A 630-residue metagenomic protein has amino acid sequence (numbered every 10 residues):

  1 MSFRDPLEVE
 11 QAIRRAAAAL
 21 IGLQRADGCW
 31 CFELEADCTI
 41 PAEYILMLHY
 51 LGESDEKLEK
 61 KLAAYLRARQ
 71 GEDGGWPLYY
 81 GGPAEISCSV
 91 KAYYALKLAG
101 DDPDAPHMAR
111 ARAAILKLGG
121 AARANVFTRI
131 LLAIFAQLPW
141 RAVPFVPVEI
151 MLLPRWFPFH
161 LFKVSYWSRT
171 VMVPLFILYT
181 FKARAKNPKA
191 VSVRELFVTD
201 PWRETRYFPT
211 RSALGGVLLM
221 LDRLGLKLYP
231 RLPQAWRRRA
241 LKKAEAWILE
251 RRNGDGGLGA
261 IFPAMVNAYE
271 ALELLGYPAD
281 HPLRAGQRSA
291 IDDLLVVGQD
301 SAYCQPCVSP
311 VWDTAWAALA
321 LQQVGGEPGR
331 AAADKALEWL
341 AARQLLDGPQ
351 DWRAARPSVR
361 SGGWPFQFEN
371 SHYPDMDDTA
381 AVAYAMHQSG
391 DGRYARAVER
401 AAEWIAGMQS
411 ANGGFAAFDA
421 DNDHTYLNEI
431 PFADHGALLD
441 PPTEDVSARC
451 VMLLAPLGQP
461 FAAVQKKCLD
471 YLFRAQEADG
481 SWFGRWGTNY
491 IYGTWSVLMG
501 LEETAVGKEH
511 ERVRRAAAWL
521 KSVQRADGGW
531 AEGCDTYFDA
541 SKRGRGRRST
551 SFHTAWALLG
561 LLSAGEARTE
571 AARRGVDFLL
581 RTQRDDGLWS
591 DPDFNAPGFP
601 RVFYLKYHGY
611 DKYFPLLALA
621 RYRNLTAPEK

Functional and structural regions predicted by a protein language model:
M1-K630: Preference for long, amphipathic alpha-helical scaffolds in soluble/luminal domains and all-alpha bundles
